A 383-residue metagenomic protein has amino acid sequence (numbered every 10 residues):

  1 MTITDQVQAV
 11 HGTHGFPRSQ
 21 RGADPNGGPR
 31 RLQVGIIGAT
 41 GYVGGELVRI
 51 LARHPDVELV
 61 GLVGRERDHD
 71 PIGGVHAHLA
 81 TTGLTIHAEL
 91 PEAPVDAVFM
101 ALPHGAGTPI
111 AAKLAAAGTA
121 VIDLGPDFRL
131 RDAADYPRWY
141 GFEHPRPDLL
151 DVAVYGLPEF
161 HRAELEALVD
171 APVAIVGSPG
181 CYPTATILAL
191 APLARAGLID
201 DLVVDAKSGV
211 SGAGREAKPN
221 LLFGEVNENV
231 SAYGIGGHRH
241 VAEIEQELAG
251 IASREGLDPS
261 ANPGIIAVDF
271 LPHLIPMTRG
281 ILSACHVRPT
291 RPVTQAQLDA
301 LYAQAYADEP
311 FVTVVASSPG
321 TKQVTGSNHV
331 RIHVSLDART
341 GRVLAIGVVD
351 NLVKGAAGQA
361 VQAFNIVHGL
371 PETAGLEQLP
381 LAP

Functional and structural regions predicted by a protein language model:
T2-I235, R254-L257, A261-N262, S335-A338 (+2 more regions): N-terminal Rossmann-like NAD(P) cofactor-binding subdomain of oxidoreductases, focused on the glycine-rich
L32, I281-S283, G341-V343: Short amphipathic alpha-helical segments
G41, H104, P147, D151 (+8 more regions): Electropositive phosphate-/nucleotide-binding environments in soluble metabolic enzymes
E46, I50, L188, P192 (+4 more regions): Alpha-helical scaffold segments in soluble metabolic enzymes
I50, H54, A196, E247 (+3 more regions): Change "in soluble alpha/beta enzymes" to "in soluble alpha/beta proteins
L221-F223, N229-H329: Contiguous C-terminal substrate-recognition/catalytic subdomains in enzyme active sites
H286-P383: C-terminal active-site/capping subdomain that shapes the small-molecule cofactor and substrate pocket of enzyme
